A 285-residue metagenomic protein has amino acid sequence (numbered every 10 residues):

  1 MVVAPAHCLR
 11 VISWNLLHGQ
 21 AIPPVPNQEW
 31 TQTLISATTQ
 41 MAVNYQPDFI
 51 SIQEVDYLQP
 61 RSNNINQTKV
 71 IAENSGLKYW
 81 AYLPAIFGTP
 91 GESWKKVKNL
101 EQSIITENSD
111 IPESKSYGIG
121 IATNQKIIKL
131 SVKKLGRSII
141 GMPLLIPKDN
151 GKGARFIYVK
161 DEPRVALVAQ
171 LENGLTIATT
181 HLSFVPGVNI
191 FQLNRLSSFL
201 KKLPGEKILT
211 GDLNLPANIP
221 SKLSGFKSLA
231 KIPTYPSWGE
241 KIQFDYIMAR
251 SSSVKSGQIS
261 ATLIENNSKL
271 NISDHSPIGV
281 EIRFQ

Functional and structural regions predicted by a protein language model:
M1-S116, I190, N194, D274 (+1 more regions): N-terminal, active-site-proximal structural segment of metallo-dependent hydrolase catalytic domains
V3-I12, I119-K133, M142-I146, K160-T179 (+1 more regions): Beta-strand-turn-beta hairpins that frame and shape the catalytic cleft of phosphate-ester-processing enzymes
W14, Q53, T180, T210-D212: Active-site flanking residues adjacent to catalytic metal/cofactor-binding acidic residues
I22-N27, V55-D56, R137-I157, T179-P186: Surface-exposed cleft-lining segments at the edges of enzyme active sites
Q46, G76, N124-K126, P204: Residue-level detector of structured alpha->beta connecting loops
I104-I111, G153-I157, I232-P236, I264-K269: Short, P/G- and charge-enriched loop/turn segments at secondary-structure junctions
P112-G118, K152-V165: Alpha-helix-centered segments that form part of catalytic cores
K129-K134, V185-I208, L213-Q285: Metal-dependent phosphoester-hydrolase catalytic domains
